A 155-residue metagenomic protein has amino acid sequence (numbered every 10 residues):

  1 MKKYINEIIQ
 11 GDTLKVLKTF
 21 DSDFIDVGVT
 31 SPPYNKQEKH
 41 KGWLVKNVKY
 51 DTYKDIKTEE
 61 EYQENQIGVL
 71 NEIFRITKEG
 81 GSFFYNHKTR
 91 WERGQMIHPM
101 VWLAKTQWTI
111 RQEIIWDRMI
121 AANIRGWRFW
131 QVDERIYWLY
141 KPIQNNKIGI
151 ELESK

Functional and structural regions predicted by a protein language model:
K2-K155: Core catalytic lobe of class I
